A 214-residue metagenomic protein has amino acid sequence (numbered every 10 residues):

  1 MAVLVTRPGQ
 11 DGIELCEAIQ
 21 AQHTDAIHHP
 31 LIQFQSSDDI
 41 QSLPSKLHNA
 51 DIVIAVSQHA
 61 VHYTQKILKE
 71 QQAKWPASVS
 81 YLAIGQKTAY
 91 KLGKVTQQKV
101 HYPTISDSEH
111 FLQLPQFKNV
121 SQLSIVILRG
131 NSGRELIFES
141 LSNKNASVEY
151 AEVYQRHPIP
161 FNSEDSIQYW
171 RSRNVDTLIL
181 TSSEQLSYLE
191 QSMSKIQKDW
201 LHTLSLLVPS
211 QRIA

Functional and structural regions predicted by a protein language model:
M1-A214: Signature of uroporphyrinogen-III synthase
